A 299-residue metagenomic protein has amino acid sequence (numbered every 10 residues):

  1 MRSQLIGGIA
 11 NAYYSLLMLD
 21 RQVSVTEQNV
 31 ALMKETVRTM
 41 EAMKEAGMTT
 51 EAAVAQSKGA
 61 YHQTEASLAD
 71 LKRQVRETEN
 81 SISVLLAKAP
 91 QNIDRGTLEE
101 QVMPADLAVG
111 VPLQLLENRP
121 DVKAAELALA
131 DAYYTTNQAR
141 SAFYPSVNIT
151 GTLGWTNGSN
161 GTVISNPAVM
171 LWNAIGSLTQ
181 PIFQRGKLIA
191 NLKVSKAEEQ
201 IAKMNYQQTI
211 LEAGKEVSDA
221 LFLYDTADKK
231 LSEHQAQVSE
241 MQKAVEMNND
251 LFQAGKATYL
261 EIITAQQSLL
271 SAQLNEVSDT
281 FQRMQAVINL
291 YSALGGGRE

Functional and structural regions predicted by a protein language model:
R2-L5, A52, Q56, P120-L127 (+4 more regions): Sec/SRP-type N-terminal targeting helices
R2-V111, L223, A227, L269: Periplasmic alpha-helical coiled-coil/stalk elements that build and connect Gram-negative outer-membrane
L19, M40-M43, L85, Q114 (+9 more regions): Amphipathic alpha-helical segments that mediate coupling or scaffolding at interfaces
E35, H62-Q91, A139, A236-L294: Short segments within alpha-helical structural elements
G47-T50, A213, A220, G255-Y259: Alpha-helical heptad-repeat coiled-coil segments that mediate oligomerization/polymerization in large
E51, G158-T162: Outer-membrane beta-barrel proteins
L153-N157, I182, L294: Transmembrane beta-strands of outer-membrane beta-barrel pores
